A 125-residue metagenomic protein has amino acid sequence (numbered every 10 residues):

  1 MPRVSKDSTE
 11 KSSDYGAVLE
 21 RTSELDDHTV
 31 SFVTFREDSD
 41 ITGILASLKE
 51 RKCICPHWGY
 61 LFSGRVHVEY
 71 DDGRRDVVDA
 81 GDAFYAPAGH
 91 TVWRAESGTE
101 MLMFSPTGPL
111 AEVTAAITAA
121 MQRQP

Functional and structural regions predicted by a protein language model:
M1-G43, L48-E50, Q122-P125: A short, N-terminal "cap"/entry segment at the start of jelly-roll beta-barrel domains of the cupin/DSBH fold
Y15-A17, K52, V78, A86: Residues that act as N-cap/strand-start positions at coil-to-secondary-structure junctions
R36-D38, D82-Y85, G108: A short, sequence-level motif marking secondary-structure junctions
R51-V68: Short, conserved beta-strand element in jelly-roll/cupin
R65, G89-T91, G98: Structural motif
Y70-D72, R94, M103-S105: Residue-level recognition of conserved beta-strand positions in structured domain cores
Y70-G89: Short acidic-glycine-tyrosine-enriched beta hairpin
S97-P125: Double-stranded beta-helix
